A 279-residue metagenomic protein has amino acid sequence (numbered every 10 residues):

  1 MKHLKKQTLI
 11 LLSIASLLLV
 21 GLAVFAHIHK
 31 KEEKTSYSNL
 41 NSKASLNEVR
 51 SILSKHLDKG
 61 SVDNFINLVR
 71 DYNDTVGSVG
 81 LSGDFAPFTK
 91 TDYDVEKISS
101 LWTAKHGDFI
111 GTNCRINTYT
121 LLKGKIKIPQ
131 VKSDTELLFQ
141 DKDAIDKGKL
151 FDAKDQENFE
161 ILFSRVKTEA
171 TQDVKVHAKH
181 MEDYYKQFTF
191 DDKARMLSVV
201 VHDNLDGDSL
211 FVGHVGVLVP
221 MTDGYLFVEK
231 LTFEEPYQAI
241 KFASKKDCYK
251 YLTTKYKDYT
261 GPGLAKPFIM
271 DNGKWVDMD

Functional and structural regions predicted by a protein language model:
M1-Q7: Positively charged n-region of N-terminal signal peptides that target proteins for export
T8-I10, S16-D279: Cysteine-nucleophile amide-bond enzymes
